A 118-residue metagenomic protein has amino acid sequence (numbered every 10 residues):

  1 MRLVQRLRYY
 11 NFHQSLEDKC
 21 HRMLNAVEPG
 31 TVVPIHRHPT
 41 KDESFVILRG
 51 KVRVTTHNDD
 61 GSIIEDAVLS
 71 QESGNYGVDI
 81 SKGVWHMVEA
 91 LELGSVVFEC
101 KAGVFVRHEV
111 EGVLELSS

Functional and structural regions predicted by a protein language model:
M1-K19, E65-Q71, S117: A short, N-terminal "cap"/entry segment at the start of jelly-roll beta-barrel domains of the cupin/DSBH fold
L24, S44, M87: Short, surface-exposed charged micro-motifs
L24-P39: Conserved short histidine dyad/triad with adjacent acidic residue
P34-H36, V54-T56, G77-I80, H86-L91 (+1 more regions): Short beta-strand His + acidic residue motifs that chelate non-heme Fe in jelly-roll/DSBH and cupin folds
T40-D60: Glycine- and acidic-residue-biased ligand/ion/polar-headgroup-sensing regions
V54, D59-D79: Extended, positively charged loop/linker patches that create polyanion-binding surfaces
G61-V68, W85-S118: Double-stranded beta-helix
